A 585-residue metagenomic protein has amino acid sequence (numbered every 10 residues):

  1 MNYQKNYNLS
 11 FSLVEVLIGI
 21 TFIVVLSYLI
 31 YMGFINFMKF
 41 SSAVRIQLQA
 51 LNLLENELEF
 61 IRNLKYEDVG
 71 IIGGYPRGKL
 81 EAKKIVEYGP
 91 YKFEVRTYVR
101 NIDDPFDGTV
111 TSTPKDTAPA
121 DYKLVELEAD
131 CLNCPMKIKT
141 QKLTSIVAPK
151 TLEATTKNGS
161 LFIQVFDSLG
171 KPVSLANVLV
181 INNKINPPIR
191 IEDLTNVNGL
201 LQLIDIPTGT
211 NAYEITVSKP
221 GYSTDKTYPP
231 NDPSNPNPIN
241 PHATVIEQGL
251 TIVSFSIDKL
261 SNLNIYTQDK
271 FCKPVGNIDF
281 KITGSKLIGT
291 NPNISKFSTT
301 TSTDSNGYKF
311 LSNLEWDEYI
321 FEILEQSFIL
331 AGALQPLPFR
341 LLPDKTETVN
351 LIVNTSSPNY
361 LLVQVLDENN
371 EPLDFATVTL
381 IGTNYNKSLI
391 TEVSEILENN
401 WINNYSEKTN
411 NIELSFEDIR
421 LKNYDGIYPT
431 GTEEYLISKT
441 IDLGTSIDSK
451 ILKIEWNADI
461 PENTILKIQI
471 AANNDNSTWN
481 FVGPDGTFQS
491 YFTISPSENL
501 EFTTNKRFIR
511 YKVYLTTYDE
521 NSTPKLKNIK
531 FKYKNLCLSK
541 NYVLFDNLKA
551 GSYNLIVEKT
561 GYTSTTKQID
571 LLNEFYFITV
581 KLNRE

Functional and structural regions predicted by a protein language model:
M1-F11: N-terminal leader/signal peptides at the extreme start of proteins
F11-E55: Aliphatic-rich helix starts adjacent to a transmembrane/signal segment
V44-S174, T267, K581: Low-complexity, Gly/Pro-rich coil/beta segments used as flexible assembly/activation regions
F162-L175, L260, Y266-D279, K286-G289 (+1 more regions): Structural motif
K184-D205, L287-F310, P372-E392, N535-L544: Short, acidic Ser/Thr/Gly-rich low-complexity loop/linker segments typical of extracellular and cell-surface proteins
V197-I215, K219-P220, T299, D304-F321 (+3 more regions): Short Pro-Gly-centered beta-turn/loop motif in secreted/extracellular proteins
S218-I252, S302, F321-I352, S356 (+3 more regions): Structured interaction patches on ligand/partner-binding surfaces of diverse proteins
N386-C537: Beta-strand-rich ligand- or partner-binding modules with a strong bias toward extracellular/periplasmic carbohydrate
